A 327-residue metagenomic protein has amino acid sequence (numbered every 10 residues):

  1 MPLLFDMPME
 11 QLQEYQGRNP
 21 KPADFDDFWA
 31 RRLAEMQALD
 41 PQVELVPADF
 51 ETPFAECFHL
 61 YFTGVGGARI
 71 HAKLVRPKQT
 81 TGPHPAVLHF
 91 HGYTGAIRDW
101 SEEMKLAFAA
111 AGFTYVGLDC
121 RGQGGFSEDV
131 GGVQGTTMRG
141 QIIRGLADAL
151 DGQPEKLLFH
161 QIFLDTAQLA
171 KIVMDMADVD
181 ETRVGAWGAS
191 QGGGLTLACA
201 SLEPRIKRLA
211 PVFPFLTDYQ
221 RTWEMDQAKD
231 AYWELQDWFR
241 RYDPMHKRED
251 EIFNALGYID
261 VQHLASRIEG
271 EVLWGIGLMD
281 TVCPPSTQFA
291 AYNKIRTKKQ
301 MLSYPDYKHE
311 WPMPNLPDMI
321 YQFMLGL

Functional and structural regions predicted by a protein language model:
M1-A55: N-terminal targeting or regulatory segments adjacent to alpha/beta-hydrolase or S9 domains
A34-G82: N-terminal cap/lid segment of alpha/beta-hydrolase-fold proteins
R98, E103-L164: Cap/lid segment of the alpha/beta-hydrolase catalytic domain
G145-S190: Gly/Ser-rich "nucleophile elbow"/oxyanion-hole loop immediately N-terminal to the catalytic nucleophile in hydrolases
A198-H246, S303: Hydrolase active-site cap/lid region
R267-I268, W274-I276, D280: Short beta-strand/loop motif that positions the catalytic acidic residue of the alpha/beta-hydrolase fold
L278-C283, E310: Acidic catalytic loop of the alpha/beta-hydrolase fold
K298-Y321: Histidine-bearing beta->alpha loop at or near hydrolase active sites
